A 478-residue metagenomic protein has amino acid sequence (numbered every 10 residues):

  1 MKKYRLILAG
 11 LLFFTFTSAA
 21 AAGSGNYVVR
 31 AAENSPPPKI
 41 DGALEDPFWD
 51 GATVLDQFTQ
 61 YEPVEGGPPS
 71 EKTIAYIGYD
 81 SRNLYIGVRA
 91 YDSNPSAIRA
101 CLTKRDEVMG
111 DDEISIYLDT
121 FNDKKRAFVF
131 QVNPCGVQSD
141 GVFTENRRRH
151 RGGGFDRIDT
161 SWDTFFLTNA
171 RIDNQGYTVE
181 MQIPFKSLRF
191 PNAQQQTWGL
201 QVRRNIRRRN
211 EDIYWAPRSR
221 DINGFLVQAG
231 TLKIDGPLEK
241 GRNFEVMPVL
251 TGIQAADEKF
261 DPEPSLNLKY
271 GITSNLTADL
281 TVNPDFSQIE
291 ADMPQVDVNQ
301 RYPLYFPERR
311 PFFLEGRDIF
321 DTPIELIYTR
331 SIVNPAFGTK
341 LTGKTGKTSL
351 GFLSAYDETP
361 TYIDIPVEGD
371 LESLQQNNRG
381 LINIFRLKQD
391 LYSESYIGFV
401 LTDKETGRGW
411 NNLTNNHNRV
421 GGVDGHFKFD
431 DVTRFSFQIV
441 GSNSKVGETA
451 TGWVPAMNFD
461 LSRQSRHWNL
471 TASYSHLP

Functional and structural regions predicted by a protein language model:
M1-L8: Bacterial N-terminal signal peptides that target proteins for export
A9-T17: Bacterial N-terminal signal peptides
A21-D390, S395-F399: Structural preference for beta-rich elements and adjacent junctions enriched in aromatics
V142-T144, Q288-R309, G316, D321 (+3 more regions): Outer-membrane beta-barrel translocator/channel fold
V246-A256, P264-L266, L350-E358, G369 (+5 more regions): Transmembrane beta-strand segments that form the barrel wall of outer-membrane beta-barrel proteins
A255-K259, Q300, T329, L371-N378 (+4 more regions): Alpha-helix capping and helix-loop boundary segments enriched in small/acidic/polar residues
K259-N267, T277, N334-G338, N378-R386 (+5 more regions): Transmembrane beta-barrel architecture of outer membranes
K344-G346, D430, Q464-R466: Short strand-coil-strand connectors
